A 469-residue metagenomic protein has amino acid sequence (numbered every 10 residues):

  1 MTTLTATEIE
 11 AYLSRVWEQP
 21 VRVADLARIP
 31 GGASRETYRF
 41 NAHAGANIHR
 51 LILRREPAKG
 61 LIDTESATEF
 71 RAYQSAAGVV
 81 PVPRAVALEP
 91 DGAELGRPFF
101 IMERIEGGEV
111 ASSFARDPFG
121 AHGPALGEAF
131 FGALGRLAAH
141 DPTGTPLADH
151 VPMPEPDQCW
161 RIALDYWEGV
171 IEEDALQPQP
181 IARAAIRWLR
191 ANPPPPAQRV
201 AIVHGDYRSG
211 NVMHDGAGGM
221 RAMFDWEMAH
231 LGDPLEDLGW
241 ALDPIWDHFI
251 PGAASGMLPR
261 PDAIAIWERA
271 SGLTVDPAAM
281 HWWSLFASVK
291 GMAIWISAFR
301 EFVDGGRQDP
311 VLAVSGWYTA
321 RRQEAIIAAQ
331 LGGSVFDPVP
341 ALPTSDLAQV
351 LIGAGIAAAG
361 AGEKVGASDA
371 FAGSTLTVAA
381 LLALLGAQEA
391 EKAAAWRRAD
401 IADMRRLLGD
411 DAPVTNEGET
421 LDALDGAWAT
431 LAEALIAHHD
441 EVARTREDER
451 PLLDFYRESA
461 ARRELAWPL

Functional and structural regions predicted by a protein language model:
M1-Q19: Juxta-kinase regulatory segment immediately upstream of eukaryotic protein kinase catalytic domains
V21-A27: Conserved N-terminal boundary motif of the eukaryotic protein kinase catalytic domain
A27-A184, P193-R199, G218: ATP-binding pocket architecture of kinase catalytic cores
I202-H204, S209: Catalytic-loop of the protein kinase fold
F224-A229: Activation of the activation-loop gatekeeper triad in protein kinase-fold domains
L235-G272, F286-G306: Active-site activation/catalytic loop segments of kinase-like enzymes and analogous catalytic loops in related
S345-I356, G366-S374, K392, W396-L469: C-terminal amphipathic alpha-helical interaction region
